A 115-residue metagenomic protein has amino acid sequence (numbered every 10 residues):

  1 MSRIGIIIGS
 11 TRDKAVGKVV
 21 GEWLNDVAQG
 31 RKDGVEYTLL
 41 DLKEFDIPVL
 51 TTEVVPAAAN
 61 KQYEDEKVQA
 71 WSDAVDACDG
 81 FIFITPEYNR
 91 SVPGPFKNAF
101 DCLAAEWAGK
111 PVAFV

Functional and structural regions predicted by a protein language model:
M1-T85, R90-N98, C102: N-terminal beta1-alpha1-beta2 submodule of the flavodoxin-like/Rossmannoid cofactor-binding fold
C102-V115: Short, acidic/small-residue loops that bind anionic groups at enzyme active sites
